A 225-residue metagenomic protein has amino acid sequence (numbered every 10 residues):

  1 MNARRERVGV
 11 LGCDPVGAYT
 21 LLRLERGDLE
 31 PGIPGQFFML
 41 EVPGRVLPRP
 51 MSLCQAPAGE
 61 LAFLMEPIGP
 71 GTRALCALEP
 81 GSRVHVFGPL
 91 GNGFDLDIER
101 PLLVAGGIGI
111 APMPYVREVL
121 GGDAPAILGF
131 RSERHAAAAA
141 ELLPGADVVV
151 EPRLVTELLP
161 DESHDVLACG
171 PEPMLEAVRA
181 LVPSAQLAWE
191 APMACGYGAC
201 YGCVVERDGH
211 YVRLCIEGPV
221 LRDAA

Functional and structural regions predicted by a protein language model:
M1-S82: Ferredoxin-reductase
V46-L53, G91-E99, C215: Short, Lys/Arg- and Gly-enriched loop/turn segments at beta-strand edges
P70-P192: FNR/FR-type flavoprotein reductase catalytic core
E172-P173, E190-P219: Local cysteine-cluster metal-coordination motifs and their immediate loop/turn environment, predominantly Fe-S cluster
D223-A225: A charged, well-structured terminal subsegment
